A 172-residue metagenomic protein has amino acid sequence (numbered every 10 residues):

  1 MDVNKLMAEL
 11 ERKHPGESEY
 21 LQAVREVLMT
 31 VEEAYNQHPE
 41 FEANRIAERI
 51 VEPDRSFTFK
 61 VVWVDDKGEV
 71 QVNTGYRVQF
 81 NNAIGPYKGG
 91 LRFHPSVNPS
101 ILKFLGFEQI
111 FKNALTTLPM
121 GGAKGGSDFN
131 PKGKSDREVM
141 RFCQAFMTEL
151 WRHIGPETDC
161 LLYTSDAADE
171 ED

Functional and structural regions predicted by a protein language model:
M1-S18: Generic start-of-chain signal for non-secretory N-termini
P15-L28: Ordered core of a single globular domain
Y20-L21, Q37-N44, T117, I154-L162: Flexible, glycine/charged-enriched surface loops at secondary-structure junctions
E40-K67: Structured beta-strand/loop patches that form or line metal/cofactor-binding pockets in enzymes
E69-I110: N-terminal cap/recognition module
T116-L161: Hydrophobic alpha-helical hairpins/lids featuring a short glycine-rich hinge
Y163-D172: Single conserved hydrophobic/aromatic residue that forms the stacking wall/gate of nucleotide- or nucleobase-binding
